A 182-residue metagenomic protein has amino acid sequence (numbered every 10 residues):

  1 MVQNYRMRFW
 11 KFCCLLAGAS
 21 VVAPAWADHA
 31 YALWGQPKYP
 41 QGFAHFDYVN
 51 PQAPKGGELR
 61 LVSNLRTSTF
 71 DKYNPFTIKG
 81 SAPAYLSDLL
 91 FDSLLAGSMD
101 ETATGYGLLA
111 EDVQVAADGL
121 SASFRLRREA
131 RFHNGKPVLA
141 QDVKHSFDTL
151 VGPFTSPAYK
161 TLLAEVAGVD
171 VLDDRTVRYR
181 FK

Functional and structural regions predicted by a protein language model:
V2-C14: Bacterial N-terminal signal peptides that target proteins for export
L15-L16, A25: Cleavable N-terminal signal peptides
A27-D118, D148, T155: N-terminal lobe/hinge region of extracytoplasmic solute-binding protein
D88, D118, A122-F124, V143: N-terminal cofactor/phosphate-binding cores enriched in small/glycine residues, especially glycine-rich loops such as
R125, K160-K182: Surface-exposed binding/hinge segments that line and control ligand-binding clefts or catalytic entry sites
A130: Short basic (Lys/Arg) and small-residue
